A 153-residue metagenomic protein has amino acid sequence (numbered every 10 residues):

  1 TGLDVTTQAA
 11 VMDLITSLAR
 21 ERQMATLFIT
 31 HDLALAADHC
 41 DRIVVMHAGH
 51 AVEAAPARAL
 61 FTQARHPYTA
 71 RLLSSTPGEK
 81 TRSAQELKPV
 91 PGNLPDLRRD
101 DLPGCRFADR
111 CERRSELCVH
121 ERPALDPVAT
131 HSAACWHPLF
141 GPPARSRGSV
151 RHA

Functional and structural regions predicted by a protein language model:
L3-Q85: P-loop NTP-binding/switch modules centered on Walker-like glycine-rich loops
P56-A153: Charged, flexible cofactor/metal-binding loops and thiol motifs
